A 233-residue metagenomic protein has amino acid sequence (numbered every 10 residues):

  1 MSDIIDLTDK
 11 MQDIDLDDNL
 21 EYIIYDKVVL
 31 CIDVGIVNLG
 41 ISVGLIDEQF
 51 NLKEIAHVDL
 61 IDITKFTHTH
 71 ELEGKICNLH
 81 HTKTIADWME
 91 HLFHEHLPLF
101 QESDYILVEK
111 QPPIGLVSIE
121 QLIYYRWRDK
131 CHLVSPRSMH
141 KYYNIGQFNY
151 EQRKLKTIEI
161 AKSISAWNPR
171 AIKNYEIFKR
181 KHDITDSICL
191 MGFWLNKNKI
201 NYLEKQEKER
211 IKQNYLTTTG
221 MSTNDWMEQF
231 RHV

Functional and structural regions predicted by a protein language model:
S2-V233: Phosphate- and other anionic-substrate recognition elements at nucleic-acid/protein interfaces
